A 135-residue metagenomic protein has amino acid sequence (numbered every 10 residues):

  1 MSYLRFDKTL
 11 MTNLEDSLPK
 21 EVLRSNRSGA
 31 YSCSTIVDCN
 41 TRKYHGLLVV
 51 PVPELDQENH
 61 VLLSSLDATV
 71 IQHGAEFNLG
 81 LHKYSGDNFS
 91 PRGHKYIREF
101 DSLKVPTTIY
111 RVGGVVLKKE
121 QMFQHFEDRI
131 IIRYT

Functional and structural regions predicted by a protein language model:
M1-T135: Terminal accessory carbohydrate-recognition/targeting modules of carbohydrate-active enzymes
